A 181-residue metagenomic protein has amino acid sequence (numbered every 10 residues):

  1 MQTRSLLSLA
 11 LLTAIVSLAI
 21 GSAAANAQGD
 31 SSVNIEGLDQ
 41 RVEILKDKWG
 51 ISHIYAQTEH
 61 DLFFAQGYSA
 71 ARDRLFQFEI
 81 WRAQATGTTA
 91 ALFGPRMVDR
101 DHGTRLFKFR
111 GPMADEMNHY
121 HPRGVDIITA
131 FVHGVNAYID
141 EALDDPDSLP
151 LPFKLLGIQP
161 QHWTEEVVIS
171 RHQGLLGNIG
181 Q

Functional and structural regions predicted by a protein language model:
M1-R4: N-terminal secretory signal peptides that target proteins for export/translocation
S8-G21: Bacterial N-terminal signal peptides
G21-G29: Boundary at the C-terminal end of the N-terminal hydrophobic targeting segment
G29-Q181: Substrate-recognition/specificity elements adjacent to catalytic centers across diverse enzyme folds
